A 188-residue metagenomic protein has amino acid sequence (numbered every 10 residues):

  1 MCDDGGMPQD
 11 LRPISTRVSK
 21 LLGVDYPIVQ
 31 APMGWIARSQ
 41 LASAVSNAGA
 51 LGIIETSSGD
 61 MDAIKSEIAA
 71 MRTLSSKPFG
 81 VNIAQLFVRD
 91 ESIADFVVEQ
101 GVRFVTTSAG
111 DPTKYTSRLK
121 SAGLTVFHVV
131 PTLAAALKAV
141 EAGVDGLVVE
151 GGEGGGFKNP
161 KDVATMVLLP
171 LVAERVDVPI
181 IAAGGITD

Functional and structural regions predicted by a protein language model:
C2-I181: Active-site entrance/lid segments in N-terminal catalytic domains of soluble metabolic enzymes
G184-D188: A short glycine-centered flexible hinge/capping loop motif at secondary-structure junctions
